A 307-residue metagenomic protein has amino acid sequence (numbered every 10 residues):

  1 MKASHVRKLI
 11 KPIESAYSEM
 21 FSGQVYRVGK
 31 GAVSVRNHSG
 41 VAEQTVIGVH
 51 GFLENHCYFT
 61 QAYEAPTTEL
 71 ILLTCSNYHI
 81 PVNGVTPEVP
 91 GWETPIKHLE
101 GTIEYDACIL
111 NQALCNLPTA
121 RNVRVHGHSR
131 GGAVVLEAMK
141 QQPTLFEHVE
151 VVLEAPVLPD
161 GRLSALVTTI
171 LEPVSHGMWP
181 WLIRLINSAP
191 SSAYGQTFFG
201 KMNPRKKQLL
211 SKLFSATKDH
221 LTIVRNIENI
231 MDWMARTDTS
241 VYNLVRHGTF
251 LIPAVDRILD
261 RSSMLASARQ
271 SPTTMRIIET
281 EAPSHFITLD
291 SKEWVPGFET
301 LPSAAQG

Functional and structural regions predicted by a protein language model:
H38-E88: Conserved HGGG/HGGXW glycine-rich cap/lid loop of the alpha/beta-hydrolase fold
N77-R121: Active-site loop/oxyanion-hole signature of alpha/beta-hydrolase fold enzymes
V125-G127, E154: Short beta-strand immediately N-terminal to the catalytic nucleophile in serine-hydrolase-like folds
G127-G131, V135: Gly/Ala-rich beta-loop-alpha elbow adjacent to hydrolase catalytic centers
V151-M178: Flexible "cap/lid" loop of the alpha/beta hydrolase fold
R184-T249: Alpha/beta-hydrolase
T249-E281: Conserved loop-alpha-helix segment in the C-terminal half of the alpha/beta-hydrolase fold that carries the catalytic
A282-E293: Catalytic histidine-centered segment of alpha/beta-hydrolase-like enzymes
